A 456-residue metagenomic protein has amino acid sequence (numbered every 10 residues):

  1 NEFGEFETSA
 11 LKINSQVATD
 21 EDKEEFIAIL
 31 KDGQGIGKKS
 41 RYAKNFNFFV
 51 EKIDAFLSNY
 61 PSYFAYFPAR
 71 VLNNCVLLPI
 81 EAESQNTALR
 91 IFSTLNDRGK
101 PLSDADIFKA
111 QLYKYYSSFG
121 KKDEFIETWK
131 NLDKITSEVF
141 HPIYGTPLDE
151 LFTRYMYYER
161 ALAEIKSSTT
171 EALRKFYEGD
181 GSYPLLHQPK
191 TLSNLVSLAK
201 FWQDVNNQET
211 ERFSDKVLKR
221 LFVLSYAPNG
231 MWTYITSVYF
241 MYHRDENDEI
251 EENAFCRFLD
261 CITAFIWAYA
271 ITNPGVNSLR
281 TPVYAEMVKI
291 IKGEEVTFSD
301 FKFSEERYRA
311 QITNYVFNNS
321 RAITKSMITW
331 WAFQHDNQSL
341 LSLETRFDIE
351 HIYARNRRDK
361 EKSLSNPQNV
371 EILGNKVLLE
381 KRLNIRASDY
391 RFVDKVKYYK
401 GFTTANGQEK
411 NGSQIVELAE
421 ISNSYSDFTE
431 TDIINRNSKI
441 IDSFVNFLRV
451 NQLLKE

Functional and structural regions predicted by a protein language model:
N1-L162, Y398-K410, S422-N435, K439-K455: Glycine- and hydrophobic-rich flexible loops that cap the catalytic core of alpha/beta enzyme folds
P61-A65, C75-V76, L218-F222, A332-Q334 (+1 more regions): Short alpha-helical segments and helix-capping/turn motifs at coil-helix boundaries
F67-L72, I80-T87, F213, L224-W232 (+4 more regions): Secondary-structure capping and boundary motifs in well-ordered enzyme cores
L72, V76, D97, D104-S326: A cross-family structural signal marking well-folded subdomains
E81-S84, S237-D245, A332-N337: Short, flexible beta-strand-to-coil junctions
F92, S237-F240, C256-L259, T263 (+3 more regions): Generic hydrophobic alpha-helical scaffold/packing signal
T94-D97, P101, Y113-S118, M241-D245 (+7 more regions): Short, well-ordered loop/turn and helix-capping segments at boundaries between secondary-structure elements and domains
V283-Y425, I440, L448: Betabetaalpha-Me/HNH-type nuclease active-site subdomain
